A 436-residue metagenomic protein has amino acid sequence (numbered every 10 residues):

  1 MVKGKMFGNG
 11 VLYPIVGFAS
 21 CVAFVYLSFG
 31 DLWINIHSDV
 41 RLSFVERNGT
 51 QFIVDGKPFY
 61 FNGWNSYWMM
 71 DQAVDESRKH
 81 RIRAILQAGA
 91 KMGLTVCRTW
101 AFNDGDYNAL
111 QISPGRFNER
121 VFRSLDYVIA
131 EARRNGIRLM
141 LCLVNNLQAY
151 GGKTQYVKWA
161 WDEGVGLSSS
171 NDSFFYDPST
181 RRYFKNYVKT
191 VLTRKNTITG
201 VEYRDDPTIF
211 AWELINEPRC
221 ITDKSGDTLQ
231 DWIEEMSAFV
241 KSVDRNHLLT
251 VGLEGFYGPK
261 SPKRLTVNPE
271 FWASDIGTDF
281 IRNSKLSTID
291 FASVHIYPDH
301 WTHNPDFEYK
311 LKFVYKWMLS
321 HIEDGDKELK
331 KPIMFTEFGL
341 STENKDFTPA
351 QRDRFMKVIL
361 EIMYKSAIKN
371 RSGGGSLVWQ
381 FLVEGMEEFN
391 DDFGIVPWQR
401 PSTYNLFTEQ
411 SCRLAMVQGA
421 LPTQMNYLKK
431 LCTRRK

Functional and structural regions predicted by a protein language model:
V2-W33: N-terminal signal-anchor transmembrane helix specifying type II single-pass membrane topology of secretory-pathway
W33-P332, F338-R354, V358-M363, A367-Y427 (+2 more regions): Active-site mouth of glycoside hydrolases
